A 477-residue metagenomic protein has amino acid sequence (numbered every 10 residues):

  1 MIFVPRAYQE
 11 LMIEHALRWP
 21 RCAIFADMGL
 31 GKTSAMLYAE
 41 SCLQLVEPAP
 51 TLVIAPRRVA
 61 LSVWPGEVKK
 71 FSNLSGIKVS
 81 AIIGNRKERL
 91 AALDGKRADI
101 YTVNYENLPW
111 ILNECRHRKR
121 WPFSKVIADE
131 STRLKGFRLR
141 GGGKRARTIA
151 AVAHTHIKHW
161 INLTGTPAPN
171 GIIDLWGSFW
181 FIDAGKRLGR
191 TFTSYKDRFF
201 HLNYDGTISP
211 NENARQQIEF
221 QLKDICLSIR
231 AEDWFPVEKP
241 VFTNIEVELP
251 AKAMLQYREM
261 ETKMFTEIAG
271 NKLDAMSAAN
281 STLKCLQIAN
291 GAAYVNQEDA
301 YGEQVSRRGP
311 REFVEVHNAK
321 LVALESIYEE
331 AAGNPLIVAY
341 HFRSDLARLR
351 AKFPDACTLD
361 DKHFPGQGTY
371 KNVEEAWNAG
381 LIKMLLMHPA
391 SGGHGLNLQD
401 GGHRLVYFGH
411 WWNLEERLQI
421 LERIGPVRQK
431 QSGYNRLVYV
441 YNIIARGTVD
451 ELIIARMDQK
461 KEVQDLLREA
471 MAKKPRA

Functional and structural regions predicted by a protein language model:
M1-F25: Conserved pre-motif I regulatory segment
M1-F3, L17-R18, L30-G31, A35-E47 (+4 more regions): Conserved Helicase C-terminal RecA-like lobe
M28-G29, I157-I172, W180: Conserved helicase ATPase motor motifs in RecA-like P-loop NTPase domains
A35, P48-K70, G171-D174, H341-R343: Conserved Walker A/P-loop ATP-binding site and its immediately adjacent core in helicase/helicase-like ATPase domains
V59-G84, G185: Conserved helix-turn-beta segment of the N-terminal RecA-like "Helicase ATP-binding" lobe in SF1/SF2 helicases
T102-W110, K119-P122, K135, G141-K158 (+8 more regions): Inter-lobe coupling linker of SF2 helicases/translocases
P109-N113, N170-I172, S344-R348, Y370-E375 (+1 more regions): SF2 helicase motor core recognition
W412-A477: A conserved SF2-helicase RecA2
